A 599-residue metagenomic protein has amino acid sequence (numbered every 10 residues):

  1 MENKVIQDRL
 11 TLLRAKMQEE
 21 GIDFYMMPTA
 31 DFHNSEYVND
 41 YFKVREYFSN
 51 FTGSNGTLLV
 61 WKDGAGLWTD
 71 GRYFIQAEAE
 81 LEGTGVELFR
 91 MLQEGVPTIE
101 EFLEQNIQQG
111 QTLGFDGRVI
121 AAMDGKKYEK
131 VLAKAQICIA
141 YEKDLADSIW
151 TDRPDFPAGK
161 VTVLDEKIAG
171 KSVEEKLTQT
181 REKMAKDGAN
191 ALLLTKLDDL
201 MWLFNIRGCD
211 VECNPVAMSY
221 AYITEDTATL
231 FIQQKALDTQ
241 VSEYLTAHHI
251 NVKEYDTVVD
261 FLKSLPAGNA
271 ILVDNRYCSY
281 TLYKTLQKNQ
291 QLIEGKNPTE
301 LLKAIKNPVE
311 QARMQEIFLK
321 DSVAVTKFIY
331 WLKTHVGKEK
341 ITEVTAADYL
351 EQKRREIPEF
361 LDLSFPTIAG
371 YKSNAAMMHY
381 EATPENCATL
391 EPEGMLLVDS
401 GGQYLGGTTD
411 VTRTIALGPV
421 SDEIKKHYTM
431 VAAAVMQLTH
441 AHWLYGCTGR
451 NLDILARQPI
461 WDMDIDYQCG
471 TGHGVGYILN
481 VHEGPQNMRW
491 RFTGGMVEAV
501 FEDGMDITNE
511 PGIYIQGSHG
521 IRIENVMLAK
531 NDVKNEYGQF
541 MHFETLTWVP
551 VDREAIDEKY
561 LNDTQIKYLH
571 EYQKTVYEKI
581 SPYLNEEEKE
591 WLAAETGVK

Functional and structural regions predicted by a protein language model:
M1-K599: Active-site neighborhoods and metal-handling regions in enzymes and metal-associated proteins
